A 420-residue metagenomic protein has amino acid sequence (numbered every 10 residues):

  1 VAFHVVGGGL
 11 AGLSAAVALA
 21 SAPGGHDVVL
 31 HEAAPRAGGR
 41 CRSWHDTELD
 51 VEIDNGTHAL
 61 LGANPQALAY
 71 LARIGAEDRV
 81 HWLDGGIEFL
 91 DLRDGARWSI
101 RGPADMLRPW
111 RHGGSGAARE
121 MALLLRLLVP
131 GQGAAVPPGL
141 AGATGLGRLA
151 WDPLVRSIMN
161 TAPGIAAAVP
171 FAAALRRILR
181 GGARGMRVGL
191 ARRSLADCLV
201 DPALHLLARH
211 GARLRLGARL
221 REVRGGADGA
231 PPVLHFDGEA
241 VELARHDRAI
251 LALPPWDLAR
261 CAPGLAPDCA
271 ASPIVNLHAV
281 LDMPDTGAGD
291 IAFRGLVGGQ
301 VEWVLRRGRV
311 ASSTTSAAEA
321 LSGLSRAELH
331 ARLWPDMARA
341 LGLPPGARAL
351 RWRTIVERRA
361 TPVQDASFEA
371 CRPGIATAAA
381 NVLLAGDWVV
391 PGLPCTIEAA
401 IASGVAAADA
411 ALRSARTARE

Functional and structural regions predicted by a protein language model:
A2-L30: N-terminal Rossmann-like FAD-binding beta1-loop-alpha1 element of flavoenzymes
A11, R36, W256: Conserved Rossmann-like nucleotide-cofactor binding loop
A20-T47: Glycine-rich FAD pyrophosphate-binding loop
G39-A63, R177: Glycine-rich active-site loop/strand segments that organize a redox cofactor
S43-H45, R101-A104, W303-E420: Conserved flavin/dinucleotide-binding core of flavoenzymes
N64-R176, R180-G181, G185-M186: Mobile amphipathic helical/loop "lid" adjacent to a hydrophobic cofactor/ligand pocket
R176-F236: Helical element adjacent to the flavin cofactor pocket in flavoenzyme catalytic cores
A218-G342, I355: Mid-domain catalytic core of redox enzymes that form a hydrophobic substrate pocket/lid adjacent to a catalytic redox
